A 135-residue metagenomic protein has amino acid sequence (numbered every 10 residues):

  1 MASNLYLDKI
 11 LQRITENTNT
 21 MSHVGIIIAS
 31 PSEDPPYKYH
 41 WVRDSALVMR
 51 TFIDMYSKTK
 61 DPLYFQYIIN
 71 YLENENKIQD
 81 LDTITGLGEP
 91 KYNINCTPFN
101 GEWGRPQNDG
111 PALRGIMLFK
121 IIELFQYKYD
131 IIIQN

Functional and structural regions predicted by a protein language model:
M1-R43, N70, N74, I78-E89: Low-complexity, Ser/Thr/Pro/Gly-enriched N-terminal "stalk/linker" regions
K38-N135: Aromatic-rich carbohydrate-recognition surfaces in CAZymes
